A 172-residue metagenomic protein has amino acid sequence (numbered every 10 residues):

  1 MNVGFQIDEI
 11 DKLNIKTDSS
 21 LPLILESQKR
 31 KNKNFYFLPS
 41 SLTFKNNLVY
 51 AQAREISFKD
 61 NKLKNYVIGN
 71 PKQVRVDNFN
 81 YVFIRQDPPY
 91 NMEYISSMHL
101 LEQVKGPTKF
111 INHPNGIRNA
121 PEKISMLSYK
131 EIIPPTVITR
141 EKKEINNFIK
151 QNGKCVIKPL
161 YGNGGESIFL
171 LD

Functional and structural regions predicted by a protein language model:
V3-K29, L38-Q86, N91-D172: Active-site nucleotide/adenylate-binding loops and adjacent lid/helix of ATP-dependent enzymes
N32-K33: Short glycine/serine/threonine/alanine-rich loop segments
